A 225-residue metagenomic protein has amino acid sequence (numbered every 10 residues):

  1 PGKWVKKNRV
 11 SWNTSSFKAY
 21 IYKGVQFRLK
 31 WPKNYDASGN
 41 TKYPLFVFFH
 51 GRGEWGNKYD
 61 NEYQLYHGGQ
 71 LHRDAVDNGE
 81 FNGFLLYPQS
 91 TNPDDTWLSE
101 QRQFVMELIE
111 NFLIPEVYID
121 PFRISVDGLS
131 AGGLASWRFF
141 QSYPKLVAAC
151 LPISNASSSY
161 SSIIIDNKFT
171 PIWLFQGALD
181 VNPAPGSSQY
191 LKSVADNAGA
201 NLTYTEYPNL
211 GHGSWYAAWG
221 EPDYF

Functional and structural regions predicted by a protein language model:
P1-P44, D127, L134, Y190-S193 (+1 more regions): A domain-start/cap signature at the N-terminus of enzymes
N34-T41, D94-S130: Gly/Ser-rich "nucleophile elbow"/oxyanion-hole loop immediately N-terminal to the catalytic nucleophile in hydrolases
Y43, V47-F49, I153, Y207: Alpha/beta-hydrolase
L45, F49-M106: Active-site machinery of serine-nucleophile hydrolases
N61-D77, L108-I109, L134, S154-D166 (+2 more regions): Alpha-helical scaffolding within the catalytic cores of extracellular/periplasmic polymer-degrading hydrolases
F81-G83, D166-I172: Short, proline-enriched alpha-helix->beta-strand connector loops that line the catalytic pocket of alpha/beta-hydrolase
P115-E116, F122-D166: Primarily recognizes the serine-hydrolase "nucleophile elbow" in alpha/beta-hydrolase and SGNH/GDSL folds
I153, P171-F175, L179-F225: C-terminal catalytic histidine-bearing segment of alpha/beta-hydrolase fold enzymes
